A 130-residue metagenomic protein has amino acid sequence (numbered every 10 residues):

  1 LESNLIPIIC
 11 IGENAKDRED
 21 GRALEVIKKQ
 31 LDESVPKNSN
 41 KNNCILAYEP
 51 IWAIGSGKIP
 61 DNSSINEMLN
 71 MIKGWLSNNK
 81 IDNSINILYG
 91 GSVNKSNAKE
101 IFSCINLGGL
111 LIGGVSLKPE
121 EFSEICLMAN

Functional and structural regions predicted by a protein language model:
L1-N130: Active-site loop-to-helix "anion-binding N-cap" substructures in soluble metabolic enzymes
